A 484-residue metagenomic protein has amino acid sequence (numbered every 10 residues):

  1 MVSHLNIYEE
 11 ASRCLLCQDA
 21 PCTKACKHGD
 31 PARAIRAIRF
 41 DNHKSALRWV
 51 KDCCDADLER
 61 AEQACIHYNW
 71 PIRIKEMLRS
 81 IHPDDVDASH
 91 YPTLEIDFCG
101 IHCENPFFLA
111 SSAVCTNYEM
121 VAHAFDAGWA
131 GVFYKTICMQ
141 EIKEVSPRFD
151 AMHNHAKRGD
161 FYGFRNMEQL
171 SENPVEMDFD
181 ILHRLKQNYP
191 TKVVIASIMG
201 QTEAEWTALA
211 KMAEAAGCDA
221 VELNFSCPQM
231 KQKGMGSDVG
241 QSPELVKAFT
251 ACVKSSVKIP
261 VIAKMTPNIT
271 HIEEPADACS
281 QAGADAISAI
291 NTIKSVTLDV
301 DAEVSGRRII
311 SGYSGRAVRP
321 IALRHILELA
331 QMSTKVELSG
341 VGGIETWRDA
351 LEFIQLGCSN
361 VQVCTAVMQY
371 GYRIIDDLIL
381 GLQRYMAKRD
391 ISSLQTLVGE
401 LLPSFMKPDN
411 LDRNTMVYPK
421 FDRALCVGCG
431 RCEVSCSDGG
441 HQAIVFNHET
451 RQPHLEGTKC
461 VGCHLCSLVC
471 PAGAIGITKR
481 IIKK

Functional and structural regions predicted by a protein language model:
M1-S89, I293, R316, C364 (+6 more regions): Ferredoxin-type iron-sulfur electron-transfer modules and their immediate structural context
V2, N6, Q18, H90-Y91 (+4 more regions): Short secondary-structure boundary/capping elements
D87-V194, G200-E203: N-terminal capping/small domains of soluble enzymes
A122-A127, Q201-S339, E345-E352, L356-N360 (+4 more regions): Alpha/beta enzyme core
K135-I137, F225, N291, T365-A366: Short secondary-structure boundary segments
E144-K157, L298-G312, A366-I391: C-terminal helical cap(s) of enzyme catalytic domains, especially alpha/beta-barrels
